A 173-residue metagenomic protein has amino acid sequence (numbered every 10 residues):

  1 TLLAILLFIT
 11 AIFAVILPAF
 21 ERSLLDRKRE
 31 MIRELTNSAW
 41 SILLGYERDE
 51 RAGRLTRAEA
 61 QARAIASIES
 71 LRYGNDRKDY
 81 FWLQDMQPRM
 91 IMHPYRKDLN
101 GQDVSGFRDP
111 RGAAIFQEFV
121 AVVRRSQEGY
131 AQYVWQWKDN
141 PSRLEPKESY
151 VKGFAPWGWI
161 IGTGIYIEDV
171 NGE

Functional and structural regions predicted by a protein language model:
T1-A19: Extreme N-terminal signal-anchor transmembrane helix of membrane signaling/transducer proteins, especially in bacteria
L2-L6, E34, A121: Hydrophobic H-region at the start of alpha-helical membrane spans
L7, P18-A62: Juxtamembrane membrane-water interface segments immediately C-terminal to a transmembrane helix
S41, A62-K138: Extracytoplasmic ligand-binding sensor domains of the Cache superfamily
F116, P141-K152: A short beta-strand signature within small-molecule sensing/ligand-binding domains used in signal transduction
F154-T163: Short hydrophobic/glycine-rich mini-motifs in sensory/regulatory modules that couple input to downstream signaling
E168-E173: Membrane-interface helix-start motif
